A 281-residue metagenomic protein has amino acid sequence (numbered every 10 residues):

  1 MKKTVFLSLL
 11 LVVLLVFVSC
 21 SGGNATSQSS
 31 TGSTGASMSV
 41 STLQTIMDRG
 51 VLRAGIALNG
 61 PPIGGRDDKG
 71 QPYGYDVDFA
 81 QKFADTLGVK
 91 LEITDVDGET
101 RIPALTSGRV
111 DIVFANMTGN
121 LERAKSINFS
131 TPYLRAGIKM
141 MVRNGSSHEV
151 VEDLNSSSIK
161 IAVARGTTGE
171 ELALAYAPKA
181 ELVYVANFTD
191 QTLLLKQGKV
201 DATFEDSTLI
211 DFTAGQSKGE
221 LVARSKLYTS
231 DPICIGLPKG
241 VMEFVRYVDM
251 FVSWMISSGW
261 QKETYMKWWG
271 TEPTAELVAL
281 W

Functional and structural regions predicted by a protein language model:
L15-S19: C-terminal motif of bacterial Sec signal peptides marking the signal peptidase cleavage site
G22-S27, G35-S37, T168-V185, V222-R224 (+1 more regions): Ligand-binding clefts/hinges and TM-proximal coupling segments of bilobed small-molecule sensing domains
S30, T131, V142-I161: Flexible hinge/capping segments at coil-to-helix
T31-A36, V77-T86, G145, E152 (+2 more regions): Extended ligand-binding regions for polar small-molecule ligands
G32-N116: Extracytoplasmic small-molecule ligand-binding "clamshell" domains of the periplasmic binding protein/Venus flytrap
E92-P103, H148-E149, R165-T168, V183-Q197 (+1 more regions): Short helix-initiation/N-cap motifs at beta->coil->alpha
T100-P103, M117-K125, L172-A175, K196-S230: A ligand-binding cleft/hinge motif common to bilobed small-molecule-binding domains
R135-V142, S207, D211-V252, T271-W281: Periplasmic-binding protein-like
